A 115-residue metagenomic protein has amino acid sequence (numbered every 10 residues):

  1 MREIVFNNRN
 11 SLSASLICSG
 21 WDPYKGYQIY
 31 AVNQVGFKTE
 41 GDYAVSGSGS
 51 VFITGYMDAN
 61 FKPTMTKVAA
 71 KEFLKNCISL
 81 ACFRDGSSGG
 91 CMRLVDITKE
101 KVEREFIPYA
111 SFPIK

Functional and structural regions predicted by a protein language model:
M1-K115: Long, low-complexity N-terminal extensions
